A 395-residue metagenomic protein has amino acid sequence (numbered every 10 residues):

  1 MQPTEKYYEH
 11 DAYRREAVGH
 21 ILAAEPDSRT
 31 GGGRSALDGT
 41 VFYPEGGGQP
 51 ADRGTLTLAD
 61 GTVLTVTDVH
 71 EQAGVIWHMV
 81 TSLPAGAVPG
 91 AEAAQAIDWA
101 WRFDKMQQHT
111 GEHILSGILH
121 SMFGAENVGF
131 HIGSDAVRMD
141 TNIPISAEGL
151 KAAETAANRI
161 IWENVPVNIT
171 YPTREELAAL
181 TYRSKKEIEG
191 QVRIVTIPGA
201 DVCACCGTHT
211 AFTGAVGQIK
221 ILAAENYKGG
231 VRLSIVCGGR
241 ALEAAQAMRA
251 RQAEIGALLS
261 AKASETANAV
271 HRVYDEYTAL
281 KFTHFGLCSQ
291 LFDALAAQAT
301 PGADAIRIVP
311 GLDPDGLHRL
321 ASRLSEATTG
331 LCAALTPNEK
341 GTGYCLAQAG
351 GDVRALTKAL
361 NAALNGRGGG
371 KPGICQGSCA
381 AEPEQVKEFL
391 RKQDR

Functional and structural regions predicted by a protein language model:
M1-R395: A glycine- and charged-residue-rich anion-binding loop/surface
